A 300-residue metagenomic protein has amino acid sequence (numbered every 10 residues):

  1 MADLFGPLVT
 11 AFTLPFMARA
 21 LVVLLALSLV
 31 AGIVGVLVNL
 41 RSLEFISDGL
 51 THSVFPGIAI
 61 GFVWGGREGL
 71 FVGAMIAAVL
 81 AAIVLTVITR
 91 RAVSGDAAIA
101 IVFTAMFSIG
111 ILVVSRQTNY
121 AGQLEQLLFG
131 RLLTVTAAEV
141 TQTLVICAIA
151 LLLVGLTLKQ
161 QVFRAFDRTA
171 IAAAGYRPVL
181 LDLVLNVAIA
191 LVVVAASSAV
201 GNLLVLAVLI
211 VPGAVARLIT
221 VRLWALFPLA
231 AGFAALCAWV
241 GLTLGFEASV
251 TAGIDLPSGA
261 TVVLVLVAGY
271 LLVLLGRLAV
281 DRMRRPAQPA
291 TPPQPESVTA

Functional and structural regions predicted by a protein language model:
M1-L29: Membrane-interfacial amphipathic/re-entrant helices at transmembrane-helix boundaries
L4-A11, A92, I99-K159, V184 (+1 more regions): Transmembrane helix-bundle core of multi-pass membrane transporters and related energy-transducing complexes
A11-A20, G65-V72, V93-A97, L132-T141 (+1 more regions): Interfacial loop-to-helix junctions that mark the boundaries of transmembrane helices in multi-pass membrane
V23-A31, S53, G57, G61 (+18 more regions): Alpha-helical transmembrane segments in multi-pass membrane proteins
L27, V140-P212: Helix-loop-helix "hairpin" substructures at the membrane interface of multi-pass membrane proteins
V36-Y120, A216-A231, S249-D255, G276: Short loop segments and helix-boundary regions at transmembrane helix junctions of multi-pass inner-membrane proteins
V114-Q123, A190-A196, W239-I254: Hydrophobic alpha-helical transmembrane segments in multi-pass integral membrane proteins
I254-A300: Cytosolic-side transmembrane-helix boundaries in multi-pass membrane proteins
